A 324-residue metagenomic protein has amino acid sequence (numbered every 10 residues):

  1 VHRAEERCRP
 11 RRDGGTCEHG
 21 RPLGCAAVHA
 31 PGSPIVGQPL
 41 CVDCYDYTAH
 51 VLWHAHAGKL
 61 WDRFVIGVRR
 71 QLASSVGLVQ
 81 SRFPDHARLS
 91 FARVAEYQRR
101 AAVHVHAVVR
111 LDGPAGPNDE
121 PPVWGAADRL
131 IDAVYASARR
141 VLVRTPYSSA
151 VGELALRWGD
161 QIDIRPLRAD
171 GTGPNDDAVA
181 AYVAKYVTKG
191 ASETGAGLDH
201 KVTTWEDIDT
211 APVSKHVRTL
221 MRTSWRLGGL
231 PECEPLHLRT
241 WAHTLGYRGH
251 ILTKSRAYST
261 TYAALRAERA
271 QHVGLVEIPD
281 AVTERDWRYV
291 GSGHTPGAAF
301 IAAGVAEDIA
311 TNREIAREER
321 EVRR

Functional and structural regions predicted by a protein language model:
V1-R99: Signature for HUH/AEP ssDNA processing cores
A55-K59, R63, G125, R129 (+3 more regions): Generic recognition of stable, solvent-exposed alpha-helical segments in well-folded globular domains
L60, F64-Q80, L130-P146, V187: Hydrophobic, Leu/Ile/Phe/Ala-enriched alpha-helical segments that form helix-helix packing faces
G67-A87, R144-G159, G197-T203: Short glycine-rich, low-complexity/disordered patches
P84-G116, V183: Histidine-centered divalent-metal-coordination microenvironment in nucleic-acid enzymes
A101-V108, V141-D170: Acidic/histidine-rich catalytic neighborhood
A107-V151: Helical (often loop-to-helix) elements that flank the catalytic cores of nucleotide-handling enzymes
L154, W158-R324: Long, low-complexity, charged/polar intrinsically disordered accessory regions
